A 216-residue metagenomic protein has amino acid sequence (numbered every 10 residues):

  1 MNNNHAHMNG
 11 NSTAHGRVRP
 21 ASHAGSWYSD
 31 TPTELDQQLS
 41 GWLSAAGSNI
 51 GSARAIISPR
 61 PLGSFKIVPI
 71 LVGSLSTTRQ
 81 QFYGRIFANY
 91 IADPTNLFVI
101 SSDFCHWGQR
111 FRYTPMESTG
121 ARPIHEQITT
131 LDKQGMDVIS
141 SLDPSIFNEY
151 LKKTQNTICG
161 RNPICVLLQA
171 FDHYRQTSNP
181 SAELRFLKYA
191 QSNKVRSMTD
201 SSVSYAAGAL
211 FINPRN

Functional and structural regions predicted by a protein language model:
M1-A53, G63-L97, F104-N216: Flexible, D/E/H-enriched segments
S58-R60, S101-S102: Short His-Asn-centered micro-motif
